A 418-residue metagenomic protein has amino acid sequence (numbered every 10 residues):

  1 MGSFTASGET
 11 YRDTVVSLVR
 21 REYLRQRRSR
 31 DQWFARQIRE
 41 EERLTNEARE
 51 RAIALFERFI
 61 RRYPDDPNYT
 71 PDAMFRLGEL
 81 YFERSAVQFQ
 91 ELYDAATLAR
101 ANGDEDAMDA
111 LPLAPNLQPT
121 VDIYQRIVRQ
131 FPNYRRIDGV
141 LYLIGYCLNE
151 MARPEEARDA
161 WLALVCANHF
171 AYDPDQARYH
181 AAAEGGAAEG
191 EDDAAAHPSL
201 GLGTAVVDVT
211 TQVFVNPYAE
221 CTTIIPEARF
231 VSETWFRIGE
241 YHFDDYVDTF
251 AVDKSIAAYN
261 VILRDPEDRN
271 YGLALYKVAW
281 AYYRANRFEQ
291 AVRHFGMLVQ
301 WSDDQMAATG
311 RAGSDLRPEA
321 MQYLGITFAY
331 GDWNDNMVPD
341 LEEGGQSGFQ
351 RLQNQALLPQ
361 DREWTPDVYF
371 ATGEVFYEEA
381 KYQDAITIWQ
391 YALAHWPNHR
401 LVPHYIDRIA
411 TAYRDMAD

Functional and structural regions predicted by a protein language model:
M1-D418: Acidic, polar-rich low-complexity tracts and alpha-helical solenoid repeat scaffolds
